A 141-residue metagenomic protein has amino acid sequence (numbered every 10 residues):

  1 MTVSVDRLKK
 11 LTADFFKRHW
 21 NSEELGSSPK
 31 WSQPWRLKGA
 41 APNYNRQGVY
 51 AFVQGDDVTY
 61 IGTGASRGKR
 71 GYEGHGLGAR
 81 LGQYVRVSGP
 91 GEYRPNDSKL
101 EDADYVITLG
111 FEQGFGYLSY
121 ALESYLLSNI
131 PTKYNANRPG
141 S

Functional and structural regions predicted by a protein language model:
M1-T59, T63-S141: Boundary/linker segments flanking structured domains
